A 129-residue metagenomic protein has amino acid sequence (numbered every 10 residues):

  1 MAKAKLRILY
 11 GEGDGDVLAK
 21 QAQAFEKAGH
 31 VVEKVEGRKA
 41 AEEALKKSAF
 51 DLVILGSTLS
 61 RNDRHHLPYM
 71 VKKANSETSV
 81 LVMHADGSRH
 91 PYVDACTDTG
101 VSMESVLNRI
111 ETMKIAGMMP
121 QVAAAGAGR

Functional and structural regions predicted by a protein language model:
M1-L6, N75: Short, flexible coil/linker segments at domain boundaries that flank nucleotide/cofactor-interacting
K5-G15, Q21-F25, V53: Conserved acidic segment of CheY-like receiver
G11-G15, L55-T58, M83-A85, T99: Structural motif
A28-V32: A generic structural motif
K34-L52: Acidic, metal-coordinating helix/loop segments flanking the phosphotransfer/catalytic sites of two-component signaling
K46-S48, V71-T78, D86: Conserved phosphotransfer cores of two-component systems
I54-K73: Conserved phosphotransfer microenvironments
L81-R129: Output/docking surface of receiver
